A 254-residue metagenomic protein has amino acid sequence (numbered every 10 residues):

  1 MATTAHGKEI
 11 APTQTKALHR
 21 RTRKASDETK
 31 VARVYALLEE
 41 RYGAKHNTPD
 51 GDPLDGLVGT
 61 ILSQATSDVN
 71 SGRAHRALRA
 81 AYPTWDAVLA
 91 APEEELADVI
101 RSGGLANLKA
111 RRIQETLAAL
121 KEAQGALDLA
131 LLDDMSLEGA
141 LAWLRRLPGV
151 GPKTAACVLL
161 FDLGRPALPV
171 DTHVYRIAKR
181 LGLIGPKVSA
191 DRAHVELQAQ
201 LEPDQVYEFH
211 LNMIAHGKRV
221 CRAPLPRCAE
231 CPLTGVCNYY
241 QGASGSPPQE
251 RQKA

Functional and structural regions predicted by a protein language model:
A2-A25, G43: Short, contiguous pre-domain boundary segments
H19, R23-R251: Catalytic cores of DNA base-excision repair glycosylases
